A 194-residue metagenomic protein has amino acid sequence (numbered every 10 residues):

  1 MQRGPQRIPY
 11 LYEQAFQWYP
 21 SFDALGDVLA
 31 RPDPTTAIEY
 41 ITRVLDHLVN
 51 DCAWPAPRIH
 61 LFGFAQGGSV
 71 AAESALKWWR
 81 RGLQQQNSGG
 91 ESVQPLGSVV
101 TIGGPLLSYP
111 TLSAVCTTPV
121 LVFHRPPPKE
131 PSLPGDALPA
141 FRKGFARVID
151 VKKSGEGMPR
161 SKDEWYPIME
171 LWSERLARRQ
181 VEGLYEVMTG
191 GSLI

Functional and structural regions predicted by a protein language model:
M1-W54: Serine-hydrolase catalytic machinery in alpha/beta-hydrolase-like enzymes
D33-I41, Q66, R160-E164: Phosphate/oxyanion-binding active-site loops and adjacent basic polyanion-contact surfaces
P57-R58, T118: Short coil/turn segments at beta-strand junctions that form active-site/ligand-binding loops
H60-G63, I102: Short beta-strand immediately N-terminal to the catalytic nucleophile in serine-hydrolase-like folds
F62-G67, A71: Gly/Ala-rich beta-loop-alpha elbow adjacent to hydrolase catalytic centers
E73-K77: Active-site signature of alpha/beta-hydrolase-fold catalytic machinery across serine- and Asp/Cys-nucleophile hydrolases
W78-G82: Active-site catalytic pocket residues across diverse enzymes, especially alpha/beta-hydrolases
N87-I194: The feature captures the conserved acid-bearing segment of alpha/beta-hydrolase catalytic domains
